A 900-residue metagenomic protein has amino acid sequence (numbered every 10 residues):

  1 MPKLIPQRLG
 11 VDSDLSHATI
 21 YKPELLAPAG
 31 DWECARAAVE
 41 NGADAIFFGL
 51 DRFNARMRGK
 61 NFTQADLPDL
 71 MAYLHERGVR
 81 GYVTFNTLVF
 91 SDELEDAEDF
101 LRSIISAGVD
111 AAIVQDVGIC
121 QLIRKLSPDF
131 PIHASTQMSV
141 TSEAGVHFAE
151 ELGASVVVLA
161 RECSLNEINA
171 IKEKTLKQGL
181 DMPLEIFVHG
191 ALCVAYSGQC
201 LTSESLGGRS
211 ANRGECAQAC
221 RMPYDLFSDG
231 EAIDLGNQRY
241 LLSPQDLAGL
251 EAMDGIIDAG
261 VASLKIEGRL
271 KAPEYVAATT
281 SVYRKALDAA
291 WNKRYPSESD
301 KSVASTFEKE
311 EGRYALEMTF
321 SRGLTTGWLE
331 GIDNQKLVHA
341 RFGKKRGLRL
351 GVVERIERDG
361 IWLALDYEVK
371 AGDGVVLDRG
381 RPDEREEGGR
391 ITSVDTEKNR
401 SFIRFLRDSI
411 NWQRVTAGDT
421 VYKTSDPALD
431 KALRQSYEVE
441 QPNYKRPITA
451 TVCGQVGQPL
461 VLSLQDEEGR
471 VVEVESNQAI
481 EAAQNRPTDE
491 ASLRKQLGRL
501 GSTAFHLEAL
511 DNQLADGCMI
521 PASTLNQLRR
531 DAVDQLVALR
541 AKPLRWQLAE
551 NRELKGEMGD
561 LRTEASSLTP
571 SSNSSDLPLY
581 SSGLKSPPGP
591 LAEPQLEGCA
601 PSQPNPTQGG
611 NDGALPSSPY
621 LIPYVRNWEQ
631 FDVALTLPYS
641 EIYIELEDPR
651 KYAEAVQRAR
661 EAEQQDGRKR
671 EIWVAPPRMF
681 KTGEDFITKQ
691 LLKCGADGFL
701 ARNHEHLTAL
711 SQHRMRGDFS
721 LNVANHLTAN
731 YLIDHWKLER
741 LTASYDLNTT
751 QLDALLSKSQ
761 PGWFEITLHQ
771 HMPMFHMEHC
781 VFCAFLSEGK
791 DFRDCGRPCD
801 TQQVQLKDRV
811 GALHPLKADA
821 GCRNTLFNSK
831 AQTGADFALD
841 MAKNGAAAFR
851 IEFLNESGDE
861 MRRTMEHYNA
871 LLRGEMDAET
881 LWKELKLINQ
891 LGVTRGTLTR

Functional and structural regions predicted by a protein language model:
P2-E40, A45-R52, R56, L70-M71 (+9 more regions): Surface-exposed amphipathic alpha-helical tracts and adjacent flexible/coil segments at the periphery of soluble enzymes
P6, A18-T19, T563-A565, T569 (+4 more regions): Ala/Thr-enriched low-complexity intrinsically disordered regions
G10, G556-G559, E564, G583 (+3 more regions): Residue-identity detector for glycine
D12-D14, D560, N573-D576, Y580 (+2 more regions): Intrinsic-disorder-associated, low-complexity terminal segments enriched in Asp/Asn/His/Tyr and depleted of Lys/Arg
M57-N61: Conserved non-cysteine loop/helix-boundary elements of the Radical SAM core domain that shape
F62-P68: Glycine-rich, highly charged phosphate/nucleotide-binding loops
S575-G583, L591, Q595-C599, P604-P606 (+1 more regions): N-terminal basic, low-structured, amphipathic or hydrophobic segments
